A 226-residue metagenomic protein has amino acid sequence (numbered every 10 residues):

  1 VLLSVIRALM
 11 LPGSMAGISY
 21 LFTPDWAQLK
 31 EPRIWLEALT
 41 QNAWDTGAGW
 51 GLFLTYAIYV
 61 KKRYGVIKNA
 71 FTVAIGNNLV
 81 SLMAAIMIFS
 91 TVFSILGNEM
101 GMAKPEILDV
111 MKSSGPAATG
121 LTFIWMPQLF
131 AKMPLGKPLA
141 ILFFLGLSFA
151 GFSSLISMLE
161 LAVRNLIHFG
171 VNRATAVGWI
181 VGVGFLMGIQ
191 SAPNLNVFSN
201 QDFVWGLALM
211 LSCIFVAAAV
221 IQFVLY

Functional and structural regions predicted by a protein language model:
V1-I6, M10-L11, K30, I34-E37 (+2 more regions): Proteins with a high burden of low-complexity, intrinsically disordered sequence enriched in S/T/G/P/A and R, requiring
L2-I156, I167-V171, T175-W179, V183: Membrane-embedded translocation segments of transport machinery
S14-M15, M158-L161, V197: Juxtamembrane/interfacial segments flanking transmembrane helices
T46, T72, D202-L211: Alpha-helical transmembrane segments of multi-pass inner-membrane proteins, especially transporters/permeases
M126-F130, P193-L207, I221-L225: Terminal transmembrane helical anchor/hairpin motif
L142, G184-F198: Alpha-helical transmembrane bundle of multi-pass secondary transport proteins
L147, G151-E160, T175-G188, W205-Y226: Hydrophobic alpha-helical segments of multi-pass membrane transport proteins
